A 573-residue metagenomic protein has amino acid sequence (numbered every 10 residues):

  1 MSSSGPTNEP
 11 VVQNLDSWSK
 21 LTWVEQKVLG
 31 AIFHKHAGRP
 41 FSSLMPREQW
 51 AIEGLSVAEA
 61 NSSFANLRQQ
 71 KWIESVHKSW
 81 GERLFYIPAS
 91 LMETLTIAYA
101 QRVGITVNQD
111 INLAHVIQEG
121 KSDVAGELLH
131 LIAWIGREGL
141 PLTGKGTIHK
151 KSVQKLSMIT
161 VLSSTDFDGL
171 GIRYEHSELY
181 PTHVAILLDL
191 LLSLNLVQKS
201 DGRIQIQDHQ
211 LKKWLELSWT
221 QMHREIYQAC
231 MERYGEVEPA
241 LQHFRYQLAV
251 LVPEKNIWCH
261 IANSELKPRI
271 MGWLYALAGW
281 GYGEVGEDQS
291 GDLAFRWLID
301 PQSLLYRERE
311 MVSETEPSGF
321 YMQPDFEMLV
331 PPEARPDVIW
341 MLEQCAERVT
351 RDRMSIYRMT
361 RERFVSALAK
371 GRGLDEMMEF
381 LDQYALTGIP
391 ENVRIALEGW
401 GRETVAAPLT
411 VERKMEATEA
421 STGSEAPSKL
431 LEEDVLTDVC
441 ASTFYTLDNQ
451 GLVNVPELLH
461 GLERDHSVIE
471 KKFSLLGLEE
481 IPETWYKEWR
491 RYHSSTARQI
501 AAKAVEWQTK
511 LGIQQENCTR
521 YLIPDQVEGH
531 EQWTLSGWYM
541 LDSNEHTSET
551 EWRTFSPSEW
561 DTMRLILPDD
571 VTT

Functional and structural regions predicted by a protein language model:
M1-Q514, T519-D525, H530-T573: Donor-sugar nucleotide-binding helix/loop cap in glycosyltransferases
